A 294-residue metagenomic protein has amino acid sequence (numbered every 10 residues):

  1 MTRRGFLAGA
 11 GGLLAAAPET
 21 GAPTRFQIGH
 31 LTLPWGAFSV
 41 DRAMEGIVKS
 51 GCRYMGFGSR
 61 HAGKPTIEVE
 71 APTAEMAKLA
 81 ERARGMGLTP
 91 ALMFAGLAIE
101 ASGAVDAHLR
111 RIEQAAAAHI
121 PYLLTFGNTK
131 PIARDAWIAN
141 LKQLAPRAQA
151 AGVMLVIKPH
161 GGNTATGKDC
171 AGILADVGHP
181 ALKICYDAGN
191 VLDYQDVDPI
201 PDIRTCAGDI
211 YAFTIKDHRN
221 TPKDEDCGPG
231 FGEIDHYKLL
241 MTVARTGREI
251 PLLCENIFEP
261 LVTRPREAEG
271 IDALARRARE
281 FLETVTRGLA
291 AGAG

Functional and structural regions predicted by a protein language model:
R4-G29, G36-R53, G167-L182, Y186 (+1 more regions): Histidine-acidic metal/acid-base catalytic patches
A10, A16, R42, R82 (+4 more regions): Active-site acidic/histidine proton-transfer and metal-coordination neighborhood in alpha/beta enzyme cores
L31-W35, R60-A62, A95-A98, G127-K130 (+4 more regions): Active-site beta-loop-alpha junctions enriched in small/polar residues
G58-A80: Glycine-rich, proline-tolerant flexible connector loops at the mouths of alpha/beta enzymes
G63-A71, G96-L109, A133, D224-C227 (+1 more regions): Surface-exposed, active-site-proximal loop segments in enzymatic domains
A71-M76, V105-R110, A136-K142, D196-D202 (+1 more regions): Charged helix-capping and loop-helix junction motifs
